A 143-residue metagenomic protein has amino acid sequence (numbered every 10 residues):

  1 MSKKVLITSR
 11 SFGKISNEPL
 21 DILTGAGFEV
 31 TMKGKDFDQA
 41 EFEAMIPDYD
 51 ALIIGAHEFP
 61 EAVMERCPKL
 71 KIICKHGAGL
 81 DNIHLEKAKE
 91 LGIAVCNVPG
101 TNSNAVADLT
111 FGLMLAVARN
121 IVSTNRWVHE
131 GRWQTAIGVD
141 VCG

Functional and structural regions predicted by a protein language model:
M1-C96: An N-terminal-biased, well-structured beta-alpha scaffold segment characteristic of Rossmann-like dinucleotide-binding
L91, P99-G143: Phosphate-binding beta-alpha-beta segment of Rossmann-like dinucleotide-binding domains, i.e., the NAD(P)
